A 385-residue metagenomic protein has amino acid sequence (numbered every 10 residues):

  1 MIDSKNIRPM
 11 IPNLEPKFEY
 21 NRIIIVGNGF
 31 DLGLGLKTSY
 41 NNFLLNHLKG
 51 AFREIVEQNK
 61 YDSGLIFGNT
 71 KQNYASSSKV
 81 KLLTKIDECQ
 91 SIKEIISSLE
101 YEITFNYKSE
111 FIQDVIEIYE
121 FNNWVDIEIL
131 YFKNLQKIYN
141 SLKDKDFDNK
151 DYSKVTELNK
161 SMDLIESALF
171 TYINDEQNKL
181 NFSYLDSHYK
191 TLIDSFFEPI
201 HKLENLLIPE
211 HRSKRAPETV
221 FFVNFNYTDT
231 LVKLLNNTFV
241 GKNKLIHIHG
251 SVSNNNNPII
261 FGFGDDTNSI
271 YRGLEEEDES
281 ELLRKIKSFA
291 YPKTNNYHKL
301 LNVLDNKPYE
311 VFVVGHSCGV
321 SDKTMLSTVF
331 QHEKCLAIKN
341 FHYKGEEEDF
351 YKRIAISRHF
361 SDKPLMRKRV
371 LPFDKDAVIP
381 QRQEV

Functional and structural regions predicted by a protein language model:
I2-L34, S63, K299-V385: SIR2/sirtuin-family catalytic core signature
L14-N21, G35-L36, K150-S153, E157 (+4 more regions): Conserved aromatic-histidine-acidic binding/catalytic patches
V26, N42-N46, I246-S251: Conserved beta-strand -> loop -> alpha-helix junction used to position metal-binding or nucleic-acid-contacting
L34, L48, F52, V232-F239 (+3 more regions): Hydrophobic/aromatic-lined pockets within catalytic cores
K37-H47, N237-G241, S327-V329, A355-R358: Short secondary-structure boundary/capping segments
Y40-Y61: Short catalytic helix/loop segments, enriched in acidic residues and glycine and frequently bearing histidine
K60-P292: Extended, H/D-rich, highly charged conserved domains that either
P292-H298: PAPS-dependent sulfotransferase catalytic domain
